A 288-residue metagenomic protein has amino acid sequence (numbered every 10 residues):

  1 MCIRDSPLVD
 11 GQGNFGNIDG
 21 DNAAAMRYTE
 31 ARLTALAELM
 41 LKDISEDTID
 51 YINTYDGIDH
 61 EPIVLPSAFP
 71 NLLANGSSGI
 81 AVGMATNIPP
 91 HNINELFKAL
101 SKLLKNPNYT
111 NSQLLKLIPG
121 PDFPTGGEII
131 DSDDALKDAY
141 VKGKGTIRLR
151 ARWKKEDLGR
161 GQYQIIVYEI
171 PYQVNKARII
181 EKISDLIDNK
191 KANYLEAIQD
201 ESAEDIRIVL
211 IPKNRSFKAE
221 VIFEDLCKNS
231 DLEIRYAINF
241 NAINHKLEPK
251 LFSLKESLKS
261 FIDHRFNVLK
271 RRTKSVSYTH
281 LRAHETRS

Functional and structural regions predicted by a protein language model:
M1-D5, T279-T286: Conserved small/polar residues in nucleotide/adenosyl-binding loops
M1-T146, V209-I211: Catalytic phosphate-handling regions of large nucleic-acid enzymes and associated NTPases
Y28, Y51, Y163, F261-R265 (+2 more regions): Tryptophan-centered motif/residue detector
P89-N92, T110, S132, I170 (+4 more regions): Helix N-cap and loop-to-helix transition residues
A139-V141, G145-I262, F266-L269: Gly/Lys-enriched N-terminal cap/neck module of very large, oligomeric protein machines
R271, S275-V276: Long, amphipathic alpha-helical stalk/connector segments used for oligomerization, subunit docking, or mechanical
